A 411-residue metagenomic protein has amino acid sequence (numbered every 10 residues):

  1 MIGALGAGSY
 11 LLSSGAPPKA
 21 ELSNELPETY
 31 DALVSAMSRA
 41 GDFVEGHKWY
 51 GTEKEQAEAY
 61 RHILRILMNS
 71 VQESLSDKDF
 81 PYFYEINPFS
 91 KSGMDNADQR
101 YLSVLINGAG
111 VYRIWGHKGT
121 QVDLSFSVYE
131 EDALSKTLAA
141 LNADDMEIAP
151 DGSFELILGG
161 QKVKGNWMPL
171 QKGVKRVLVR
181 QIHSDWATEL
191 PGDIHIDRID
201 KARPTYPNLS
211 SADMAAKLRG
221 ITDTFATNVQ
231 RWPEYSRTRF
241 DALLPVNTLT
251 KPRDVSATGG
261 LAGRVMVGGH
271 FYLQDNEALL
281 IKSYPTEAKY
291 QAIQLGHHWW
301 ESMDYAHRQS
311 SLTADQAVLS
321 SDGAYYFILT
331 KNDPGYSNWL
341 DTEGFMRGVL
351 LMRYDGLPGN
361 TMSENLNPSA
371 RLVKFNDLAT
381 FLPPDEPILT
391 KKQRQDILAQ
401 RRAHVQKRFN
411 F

Functional and structural regions predicted by a protein language model:
M1-S9: Hydrophobic membrane-insertion alpha-helices, especially the h-region of bacterial N-terminal signal peptides
G8-F411: A compositional/structural signature for long, glycine/proline-rich flexible linkers and loops on extracytoplasmic
